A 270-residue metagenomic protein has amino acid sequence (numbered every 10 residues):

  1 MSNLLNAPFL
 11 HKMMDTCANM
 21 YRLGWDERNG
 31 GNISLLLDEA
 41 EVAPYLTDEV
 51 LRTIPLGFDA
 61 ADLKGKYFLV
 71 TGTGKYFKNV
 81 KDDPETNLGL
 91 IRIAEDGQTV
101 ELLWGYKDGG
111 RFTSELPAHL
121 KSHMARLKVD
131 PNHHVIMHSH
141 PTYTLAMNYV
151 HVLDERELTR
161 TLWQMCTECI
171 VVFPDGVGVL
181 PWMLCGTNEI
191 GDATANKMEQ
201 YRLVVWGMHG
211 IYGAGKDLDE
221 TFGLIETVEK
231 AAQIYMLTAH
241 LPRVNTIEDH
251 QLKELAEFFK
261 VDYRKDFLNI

Functional and structural regions predicted by a protein language model:
M1-I270: Glycine-rich flexible loops
